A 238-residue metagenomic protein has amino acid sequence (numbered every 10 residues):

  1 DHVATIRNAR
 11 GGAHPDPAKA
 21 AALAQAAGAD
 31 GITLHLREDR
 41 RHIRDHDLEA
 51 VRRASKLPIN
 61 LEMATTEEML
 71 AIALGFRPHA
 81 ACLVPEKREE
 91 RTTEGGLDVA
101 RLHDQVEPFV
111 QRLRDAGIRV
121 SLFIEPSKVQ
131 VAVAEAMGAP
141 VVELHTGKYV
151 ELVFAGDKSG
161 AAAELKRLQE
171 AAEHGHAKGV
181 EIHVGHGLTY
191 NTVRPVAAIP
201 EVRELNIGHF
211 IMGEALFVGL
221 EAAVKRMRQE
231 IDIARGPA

Functional and structural regions predicted by a protein language model:
D1, I32-L34, I59-M63, A81-L83 (+4 more regions): Hydrophobic faces of well-ordered beta-strands that scaffold small-molecule active sites in alpha/beta enzyme cores
D1-L61, T65-E68, L74-P78, A163: Conserved N-terminal beta1-alpha1 strand-loop-helix module at the mouth
D1-P17, P58-T65, T92-A100, R114-P126 (+3 more regions): Active-site mouth loops of central-metabolism enzymes
A24, H35, A73, A134 (+3 more regions): Conserved, mostly hydrophobic/aromatic
R52, A155-A161, G213-P237: C-terminal helical cap(s) of enzyme catalytic domains, especially alpha/beta-barrels
E67-F76, S127-M137, V184, L188-V202: Catalytic cores of alpha/beta
C82-E90, V141-F154, P200-L220: Glycine-rich phosphate-binding active-site loops on the catalytic face of alpha/beta enzymes
R119-H174: Histidine/lysine/aspartate-rich catalytic loop segments that bind and position anionic ligands
